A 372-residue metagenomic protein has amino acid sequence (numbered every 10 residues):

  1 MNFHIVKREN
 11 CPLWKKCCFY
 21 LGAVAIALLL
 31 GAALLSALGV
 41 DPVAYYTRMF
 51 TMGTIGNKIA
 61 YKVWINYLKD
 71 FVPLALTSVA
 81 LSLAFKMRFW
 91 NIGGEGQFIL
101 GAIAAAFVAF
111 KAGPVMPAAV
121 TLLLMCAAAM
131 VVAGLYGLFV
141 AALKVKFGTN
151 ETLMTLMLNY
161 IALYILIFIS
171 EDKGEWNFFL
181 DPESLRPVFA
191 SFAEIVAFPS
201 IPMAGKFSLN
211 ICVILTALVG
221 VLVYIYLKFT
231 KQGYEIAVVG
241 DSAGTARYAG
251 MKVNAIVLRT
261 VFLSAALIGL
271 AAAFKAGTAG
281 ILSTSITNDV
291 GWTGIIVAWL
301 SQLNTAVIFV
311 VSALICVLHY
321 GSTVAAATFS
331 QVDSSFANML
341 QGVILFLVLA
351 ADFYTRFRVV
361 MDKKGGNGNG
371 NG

Functional and structural regions predicted by a protein language model:
M1-V24, D241, Y248-A255, S322-G372: Cytosolic-side transmembrane-helix boundaries in multi-pass membrane proteins
N10-C18, F85-G93, V115-A119, L123 (+4 more regions): Short loop segments and helix-boundary regions at transmembrane helix junctions of multi-pass inner-membrane proteins
W14-D41: N-terminal signal-anchor transmembrane alpha helix
A33-S36, T51-K111, C126, M130-T149 (+4 more regions): Single transmembrane alpha-helix segments in multi-pass membrane proteins
G39-A44, F85-A102, V145-M154, E235 (+4 more regions): Short, non-helical or kinked segments that cap or interrupt transmembrane helices
N159-F229, F336, K363, N367: Transmembrane helix-bundle core of multi-pass membrane transporters and related energy-transducing complexes
G205-I281, T305-A306: Helix-loop-helix "hairpin" substructures at the membrane interface of multi-pass membrane proteins
F262-G342: Transmembrane alpha-helical segments in multi-pass inner-membrane proteins
